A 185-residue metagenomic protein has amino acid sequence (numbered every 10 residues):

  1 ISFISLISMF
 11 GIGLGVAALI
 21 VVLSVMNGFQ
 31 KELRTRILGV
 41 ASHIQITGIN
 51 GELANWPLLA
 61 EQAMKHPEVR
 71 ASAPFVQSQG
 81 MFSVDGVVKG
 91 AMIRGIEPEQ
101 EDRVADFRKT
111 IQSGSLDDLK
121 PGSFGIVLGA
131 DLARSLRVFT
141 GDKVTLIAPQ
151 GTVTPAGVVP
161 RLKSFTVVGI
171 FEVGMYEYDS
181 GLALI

Functional and structural regions predicted by a protein language model:
F3-S5, A17-A41: Alpha-helical transmembrane segments
L6, F10-G13: Alpha-helical transmembrane segments of multi-pass inner-membrane proteins, especially transporters/permeases
G11, A41-H43, V69, G90: A common structural microfeature
I12, N50-L53, Q77-G80: Short active-site-proximal "capping" loops at secondary-structure junctions
V21, V25, G48, L182: Small/polar loops that bind or transfer phosphate-bearing groups
Q30-A60: Membrane-interface junction motifs in transport/secretion proteins
P57, E61-L184: A structural signal for hydrophobic secondary-structure junctions, strongest on transmembrane helix-loop-helix units
